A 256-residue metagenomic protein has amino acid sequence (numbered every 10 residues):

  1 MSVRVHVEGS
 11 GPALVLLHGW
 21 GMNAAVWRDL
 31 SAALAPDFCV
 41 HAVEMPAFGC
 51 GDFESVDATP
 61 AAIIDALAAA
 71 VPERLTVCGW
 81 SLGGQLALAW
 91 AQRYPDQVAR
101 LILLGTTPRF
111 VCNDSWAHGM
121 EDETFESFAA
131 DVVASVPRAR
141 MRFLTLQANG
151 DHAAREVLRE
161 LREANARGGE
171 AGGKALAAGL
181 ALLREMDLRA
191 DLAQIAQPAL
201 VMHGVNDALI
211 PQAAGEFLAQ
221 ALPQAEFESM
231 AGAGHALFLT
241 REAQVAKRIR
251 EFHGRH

Functional and structural regions predicted by a protein language model:
R4-F53, P60: Conserved HGGG/HGGXW glycine-rich cap/lid loop of the alpha/beta-hydrolase fold
A61-L75: Conserved acidic catalytic loop of the alpha/beta-hydrolase fold
G79-G83, A87: Gly/Ala-rich beta-loop-alpha elbow adjacent to hydrolase catalytic centers
Q92, Q97-V132: Flexible "cap/lid" loop of the alpha/beta hydrolase fold
V133-M186, A190-D191: Conserved alpha/beta-hydrolase catalytic His-Asp/Glu region
I195, V201-H203, D207: Short beta-strand/loop motif that positions the catalytic acidic residue of the alpha/beta-hydrolase fold
A208-A214: Conserved alpha/beta-hydrolase "acid-adjacent" motif
A233-A246: Catalytic histidine-centered segment of alpha/beta-hydrolase-like enzymes
